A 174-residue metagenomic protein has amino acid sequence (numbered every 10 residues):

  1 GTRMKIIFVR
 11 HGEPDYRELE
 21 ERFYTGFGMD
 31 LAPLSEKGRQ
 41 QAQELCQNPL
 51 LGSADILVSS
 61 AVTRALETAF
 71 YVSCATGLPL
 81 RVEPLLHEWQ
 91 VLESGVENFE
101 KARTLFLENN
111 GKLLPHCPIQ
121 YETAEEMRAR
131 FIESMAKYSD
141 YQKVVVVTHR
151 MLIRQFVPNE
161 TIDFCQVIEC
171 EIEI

Functional and structural regions predicted by a protein language model:
R3-K5, N48, R81, L85-R103 (+2 more regions): Acidic, low-complexity terminal tails and accessory targeting/binding regions of phosphate-metabolizing enzymes
K5-R81, Q166-I168: Active-site-proximal alpha-helix that buttresses catalytic centers in soluble enzyme cores
I6, D55, D140-R150: Generic beta-sheet signal
D15, A65-L66, W89, L152-R154: Short, active-site-adjacent cap segments at secondary-structure transitions
E18-L19, G28-P33, C74-R130: Phosphate-handling substructures
A42, F131-I132, R150: Short amphipathic alpha-helical/adjacent loop interface patches that line ligand and macromolecule-binding sites
S59-T63, L85, V147-M151: Short, well-ordered beta-to-alpha junction loops that form the rim of enzyme active sites and present histidine/acidic
M127-S139: A short, acidic, amphipathic alpha-helical segment used as a generic capping/interface helix at domain edges
